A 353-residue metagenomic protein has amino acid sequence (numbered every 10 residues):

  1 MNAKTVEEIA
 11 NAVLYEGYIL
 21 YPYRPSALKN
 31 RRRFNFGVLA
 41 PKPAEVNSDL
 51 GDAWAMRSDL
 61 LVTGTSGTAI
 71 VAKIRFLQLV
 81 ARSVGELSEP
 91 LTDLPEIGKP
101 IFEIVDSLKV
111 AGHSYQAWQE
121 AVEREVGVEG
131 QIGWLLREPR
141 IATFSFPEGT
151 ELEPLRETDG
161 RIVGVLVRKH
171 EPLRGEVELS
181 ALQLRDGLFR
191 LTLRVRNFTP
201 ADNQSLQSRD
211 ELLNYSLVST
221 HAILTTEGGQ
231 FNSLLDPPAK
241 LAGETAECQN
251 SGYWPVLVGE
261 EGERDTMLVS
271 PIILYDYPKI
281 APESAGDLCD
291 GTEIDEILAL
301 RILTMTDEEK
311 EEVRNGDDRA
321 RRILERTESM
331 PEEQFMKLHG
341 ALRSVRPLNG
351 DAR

Functional and structural regions predicted by a protein language model:
M1-N2, G291: Hydrophobic alpha-helical segments, principally membrane-spanning helices and signal/leader peptides
A3-T65: N-terminal ordered "arm"
A53-A55, G64-R353: Extended, highly charged accessory segments
